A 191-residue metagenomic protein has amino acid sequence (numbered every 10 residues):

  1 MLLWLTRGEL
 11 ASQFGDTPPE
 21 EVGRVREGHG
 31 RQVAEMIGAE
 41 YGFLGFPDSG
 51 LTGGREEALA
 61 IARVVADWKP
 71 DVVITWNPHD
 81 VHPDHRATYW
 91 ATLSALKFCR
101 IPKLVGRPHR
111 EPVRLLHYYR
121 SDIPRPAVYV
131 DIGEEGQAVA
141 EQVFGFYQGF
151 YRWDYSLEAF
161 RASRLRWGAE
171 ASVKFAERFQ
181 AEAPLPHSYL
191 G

Functional and structural regions predicted by a protein language model:
M1-W68: Active-site rim/loop-helix segments in enzyme catalytic domains that contact anionic ligands
T52-G191: Metal-dependent de-N-acetylase/amidase catalytic core
